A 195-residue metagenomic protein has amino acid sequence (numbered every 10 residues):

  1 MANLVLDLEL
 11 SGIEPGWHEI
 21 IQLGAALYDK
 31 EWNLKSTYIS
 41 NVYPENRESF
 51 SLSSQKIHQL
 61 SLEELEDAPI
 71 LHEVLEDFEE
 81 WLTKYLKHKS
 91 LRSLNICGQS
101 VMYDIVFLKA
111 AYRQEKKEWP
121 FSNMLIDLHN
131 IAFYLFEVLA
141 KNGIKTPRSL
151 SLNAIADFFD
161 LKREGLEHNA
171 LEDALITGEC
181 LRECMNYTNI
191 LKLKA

Functional and structural regions predicted by a protein language model:
M1-A111, D157-H168: Conserved non-catalytic scaffold segment of RNase H-like nuclease domains
L10, H18-I20, W32, E118-P120 (+1 more regions): Catalytic phosphate/metal-binding cores of nucleic-acid and nucleotide-processing enzymes, i.e., regions that mediate
L10-G12, N130, I176: Short, glycine/acidic-enriched loop or turn micro-motifs at the edges of active sites
K84, Q114-K117, E137, K141 (+1 more regions): General structural signal for alpha-helix termini and helix-helix connectors
K89-S90, W119, I190-L191: Short, structured loop/turn "capping" segments at alpha-beta junctions
N95-M102, V106-Y112, K141-A195: Acidic, Mg2+-coordinating catalytic module of metal-dependent nucleases/exonucleases that use a two-metal-ion mechanism
I105-I126: Substrate-recognition/cap helix-loop segment adjacent to the acidic, metal-dependent catalytic center of Asp-based
I126-K145: Short alpha-helix plus adjacent loop in nuclease-associated cores
